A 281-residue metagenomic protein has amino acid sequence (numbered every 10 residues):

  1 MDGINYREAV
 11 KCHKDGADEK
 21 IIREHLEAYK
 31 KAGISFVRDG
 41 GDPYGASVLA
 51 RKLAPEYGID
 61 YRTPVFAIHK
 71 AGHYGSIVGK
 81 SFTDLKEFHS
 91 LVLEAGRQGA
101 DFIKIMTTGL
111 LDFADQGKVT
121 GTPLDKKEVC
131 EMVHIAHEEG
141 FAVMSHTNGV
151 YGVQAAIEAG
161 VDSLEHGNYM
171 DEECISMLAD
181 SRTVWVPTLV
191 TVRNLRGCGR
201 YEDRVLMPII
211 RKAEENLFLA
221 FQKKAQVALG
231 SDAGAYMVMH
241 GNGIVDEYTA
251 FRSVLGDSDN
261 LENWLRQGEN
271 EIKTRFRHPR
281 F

Functional and structural regions predicted by a protein language model:
M1, R62-A67, A100-T108, T183-T191: Non-cysteine beta-strand/loop elements that form the S-adenosyl-L-methionine
M1-E8, I59-V78, V129-C130: N-terminal small/glycine-rich loop or linker at the start of catalytic domains across soluble metabolic enzymes
M1-L53, Y74: Metal-associated gating/positioning segment near the N- to mid-region
D2-G3, P43-S47, H69-A71, G109-F113 (+4 more regions): Active-site environment of divalent metal-dependent phosphoester hydrolases
D42-K70, V186: Glycine-rich, aromatic-flanked loop segments that form ligand/cofactor-binding clefts across common enzyme folds
K86-W185, M207-A228, D246, T274-P279: Histidine/acidic residue-rich metal-binding segments in metalloenzymes
E138, Y201, R211-F281: His/Asp/Glu-enriched, well-ordered alpha-helical/loop segment that forms or immediately abuts the divalent-metal
T188-M207: Active-site loop ensemble at the mouth of alpha/beta enzyme cores that anchors a bound cofactor
